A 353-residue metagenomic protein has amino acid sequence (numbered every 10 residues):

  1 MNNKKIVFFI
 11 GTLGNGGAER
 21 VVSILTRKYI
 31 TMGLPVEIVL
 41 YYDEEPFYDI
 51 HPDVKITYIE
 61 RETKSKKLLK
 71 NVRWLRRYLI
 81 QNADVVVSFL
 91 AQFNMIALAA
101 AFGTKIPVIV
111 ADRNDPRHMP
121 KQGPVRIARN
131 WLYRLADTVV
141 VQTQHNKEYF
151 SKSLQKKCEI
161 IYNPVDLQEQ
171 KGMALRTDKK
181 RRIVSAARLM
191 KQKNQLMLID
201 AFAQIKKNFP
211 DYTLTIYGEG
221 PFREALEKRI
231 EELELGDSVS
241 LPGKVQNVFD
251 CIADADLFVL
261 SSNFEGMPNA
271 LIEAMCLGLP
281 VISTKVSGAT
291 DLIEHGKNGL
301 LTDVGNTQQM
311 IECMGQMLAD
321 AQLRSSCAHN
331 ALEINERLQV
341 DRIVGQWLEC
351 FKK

Functional and structural regions predicted by a protein language model:
N3, F8-K66, Y149-S151, F222: N-terminal strand-loop element at the rim of the active site of nucleotide-sugar-dependent glycosyltransferases
G16-I24, R181-K207, L214-I216, P221-K228 (+3 more regions): A conserved mid-protein helix/loop that constitutes part of the nucleotide-sugar donor-binding site
K64-K66, E148-K152, I160-K180, L338: Acidic anion/phosphate-binding donor-loop and adjacent secondary structure in glycosyltransferase catalytic cores
S88-I96, D112: Short His-centered aromatic/hydrophobic patch
E231, S238, Q309, Q316 (+2 more regions): A short, well-ordered alpha-helix in the C-terminal region of glycosyltransferases
K244, N263: Aromatic "clamp/platform" in nucleotide-sugar-dependent glycosyltransferases that forms part of the donor/acceptor
P280-S283, I293: Short hydrophobic beta-strand element within catalytic cores of glycosyltransferases and related nucleotide-activated
E294-G296, L300-T307, Q316-A321, E336: Conserved acidic donor-binding segment of nucleotide-sugar-dependent glycosyltransferases
